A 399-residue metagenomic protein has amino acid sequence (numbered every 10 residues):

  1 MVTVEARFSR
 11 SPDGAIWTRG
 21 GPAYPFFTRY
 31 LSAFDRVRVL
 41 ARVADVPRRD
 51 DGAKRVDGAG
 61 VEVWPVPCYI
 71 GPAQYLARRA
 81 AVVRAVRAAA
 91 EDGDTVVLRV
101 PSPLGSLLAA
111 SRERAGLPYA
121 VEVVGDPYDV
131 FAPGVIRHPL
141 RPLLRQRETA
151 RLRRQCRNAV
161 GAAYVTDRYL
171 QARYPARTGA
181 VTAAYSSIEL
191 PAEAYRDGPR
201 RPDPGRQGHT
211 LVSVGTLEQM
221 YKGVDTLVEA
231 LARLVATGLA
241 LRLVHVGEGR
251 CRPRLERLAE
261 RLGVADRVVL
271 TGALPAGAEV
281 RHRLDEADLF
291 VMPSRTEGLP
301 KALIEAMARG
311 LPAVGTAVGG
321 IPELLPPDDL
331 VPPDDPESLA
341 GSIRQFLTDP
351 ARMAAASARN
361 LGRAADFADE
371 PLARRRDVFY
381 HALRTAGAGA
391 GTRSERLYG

Functional and structural regions predicted by a protein language model:
A90, A273, H282-A287: Short alpha-helical donor nucleotide-sugar binding micro-motif in glycosyltransferases
R141-R206, T210: Donor nucleotide-sugar binding/catalytic pocket of nucleotide-sugar-dependent glycosyltransferases
R200-K222, V228-L231: Conserved donor-binding/catalytic core segment of Leloir-type glycosyltransferases
E256-L274: Nucleotide-activated donor-binding/catalytic signature segment of Leloir-type glycosyltransferases, i.e., the conserved
R295: Aromatic "clamp/platform" in nucleotide-sugar-dependent glycosyltransferases that forms part of the donor/acceptor
P312-G315: Short hydrophobic beta-strand element within catalytic cores of glycosyltransferases and related nucleotide-activated
D328-E337, Q345-P350: Conserved acidic donor-binding segment of nucleotide-sugar-dependent glycosyltransferases
G362, D369-G399: C-terminal alpha-helical cap of glycosyltransferases
